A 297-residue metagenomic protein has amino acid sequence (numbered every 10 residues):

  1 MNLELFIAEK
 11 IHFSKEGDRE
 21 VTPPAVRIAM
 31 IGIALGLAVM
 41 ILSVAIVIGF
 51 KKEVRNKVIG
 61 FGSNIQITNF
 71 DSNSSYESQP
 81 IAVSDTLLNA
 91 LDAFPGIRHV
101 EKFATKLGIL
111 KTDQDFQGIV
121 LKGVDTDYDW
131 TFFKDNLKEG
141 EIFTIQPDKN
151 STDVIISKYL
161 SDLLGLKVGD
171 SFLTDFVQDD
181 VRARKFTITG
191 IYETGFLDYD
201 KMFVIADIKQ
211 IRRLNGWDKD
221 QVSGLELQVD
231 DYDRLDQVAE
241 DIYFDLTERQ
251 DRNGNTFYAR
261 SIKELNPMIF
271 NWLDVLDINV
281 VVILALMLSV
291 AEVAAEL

Functional and structural regions predicted by a protein language model:
M1-L37: N-terminal Sec/SRP start-transfer signal
E16-R27, V238-D241, D245, R249-E296: Peri-transmembrane interface segments
P23-A25, A38-S63: Alpha-helical transmembrane segments
G36-V47, L288, E292, E296: Alpha-helical transmembrane segments
K51-D85: Membrane-interface junction motifs in transport/secretion proteins
I65, L160-S161, D220-I242, Y258: A short beta-strand structural signal in non-transmembrane regions
D71-S78, E193-G195, L227-D236, I262-N266: Structural beta->alpha junctions
I81, D85-D220: A structural signal for hydrophobic secondary-structure junctions, strongest on transmembrane helix-loop-helix units
